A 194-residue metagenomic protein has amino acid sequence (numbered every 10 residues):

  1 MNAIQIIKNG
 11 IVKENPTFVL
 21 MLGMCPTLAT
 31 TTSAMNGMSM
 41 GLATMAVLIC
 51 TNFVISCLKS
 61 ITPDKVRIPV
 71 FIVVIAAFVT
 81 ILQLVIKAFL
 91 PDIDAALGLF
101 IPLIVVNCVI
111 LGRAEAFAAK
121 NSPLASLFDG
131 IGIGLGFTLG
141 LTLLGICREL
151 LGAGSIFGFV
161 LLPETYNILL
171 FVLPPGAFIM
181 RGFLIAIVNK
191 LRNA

Functional and structural regions predicted by a protein language model:
I4-Q5, A125-A194: C-terminal transmembrane helix-loop-helix hairpin of multi-pass membrane proteins
I7-F18: N-terminal membrane topogenic signal
L22-L28, T44-M45, I49, A76-Q83 (+3 more regions): Hydrophobic core segments of alpha-helical transmembrane domains in multi-pass membrane transport and ion-translocation
A34-C50, V70, D94-V105, P175: Structural signature of hydrophobic alpha-helical transmembrane segments
L48-I49, F53-V85: A glycine-rich, hydrophobic loop/mini-helix early in the fold
T51-D64, L111-N121, I187-L191: C-terminal ends of transmembrane helices
P63-I75, A96-P102, S126-D129: Cytoplasmic-side transmembrane-helix entry/capping segments in multi-pass membrane proteins
I81-A96: Transmembrane alpha-helix boundary signature
